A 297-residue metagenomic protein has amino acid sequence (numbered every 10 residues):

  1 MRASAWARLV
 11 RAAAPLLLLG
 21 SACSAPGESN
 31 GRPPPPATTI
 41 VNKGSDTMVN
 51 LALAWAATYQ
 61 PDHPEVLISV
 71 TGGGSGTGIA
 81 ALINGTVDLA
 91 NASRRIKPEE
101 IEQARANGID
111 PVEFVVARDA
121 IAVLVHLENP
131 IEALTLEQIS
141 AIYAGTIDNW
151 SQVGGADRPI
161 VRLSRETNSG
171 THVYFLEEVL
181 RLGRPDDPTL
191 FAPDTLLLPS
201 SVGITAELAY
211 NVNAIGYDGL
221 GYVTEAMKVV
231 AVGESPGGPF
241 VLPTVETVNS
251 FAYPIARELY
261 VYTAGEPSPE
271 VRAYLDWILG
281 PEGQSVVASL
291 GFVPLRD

Functional and structural regions predicted by a protein language model:
M1-T39: Short, low-complexity disordered leader/linker segments with a strong preference for bacterial N-terminal type II
C23-D297: Exported/periplasmic ABC-transporter solute-binding proteins
